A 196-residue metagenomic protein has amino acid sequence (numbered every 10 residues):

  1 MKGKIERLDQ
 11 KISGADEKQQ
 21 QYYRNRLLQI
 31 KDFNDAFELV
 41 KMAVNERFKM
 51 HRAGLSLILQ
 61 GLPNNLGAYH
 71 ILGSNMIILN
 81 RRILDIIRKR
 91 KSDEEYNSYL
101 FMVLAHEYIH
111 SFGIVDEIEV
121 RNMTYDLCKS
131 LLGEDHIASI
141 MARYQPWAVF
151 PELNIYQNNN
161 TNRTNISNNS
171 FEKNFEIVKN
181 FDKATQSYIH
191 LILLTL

Functional and structural regions predicted by a protein language model:
K2-R88, V115-L196: Metalloprotease/metallohydrolase-associated module, dominated by Zn2+-dependent proteases
I78-A105: Short acidic, glycine/tyrosine-flanked loop/strand segments centered on an H-E-D-like triad
S98-V115, R121: Active-site recognition of the HExxH zinc-binding catalytic motif
